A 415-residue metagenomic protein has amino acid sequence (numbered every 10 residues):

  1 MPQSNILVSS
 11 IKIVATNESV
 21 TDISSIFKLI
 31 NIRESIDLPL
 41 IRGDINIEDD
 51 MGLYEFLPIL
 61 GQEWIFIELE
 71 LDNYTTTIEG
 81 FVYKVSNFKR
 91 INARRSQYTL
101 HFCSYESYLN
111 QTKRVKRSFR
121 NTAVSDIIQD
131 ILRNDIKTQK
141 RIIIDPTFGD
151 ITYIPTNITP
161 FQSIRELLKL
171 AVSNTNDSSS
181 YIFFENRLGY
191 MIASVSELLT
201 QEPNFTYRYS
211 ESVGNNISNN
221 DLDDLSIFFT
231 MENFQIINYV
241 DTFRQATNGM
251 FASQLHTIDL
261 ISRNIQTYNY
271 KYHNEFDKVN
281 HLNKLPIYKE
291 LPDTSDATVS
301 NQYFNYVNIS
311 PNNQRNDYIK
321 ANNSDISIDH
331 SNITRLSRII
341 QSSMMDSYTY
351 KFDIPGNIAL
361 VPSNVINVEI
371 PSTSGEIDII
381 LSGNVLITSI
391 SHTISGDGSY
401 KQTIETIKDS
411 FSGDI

Functional and structural regions predicted by a protein language model:
M1-L7, Y74-K84, F88, Q97 (+8 more regions): Interface-prone segments of viral and bacterial extracellular assemblies
M1-T112: Assembly/oligomerization scaffold segments
L7-S9, I41, I78, S96-Y98 (+6 more regions): Envelope-exposed proteins and targeting segments
I30-P58, S212-I415: An acidic/polar, Gly/Ser/Thr-rich interaction patch typically located in mid-to-C-terminal regions of proteins
D44-N46, F102, T112-R141, P155-F184 (+1 more regions): Amphipathic, non-transmembrane alpha-helical segments in extracytoplasmic/periplasmic proteins
Q62-L69, N73-A93, S107-R120, I142-F148 (+3 more regions): Ser/Thr/Pro/Gly-biased, low-complexity, turn-/loop-rich segments that often occur immediately after N-terminal
Q97-L100, S104-E106, I143-F251: Short beta-strand-centered interaction patches in the first periplasmic/extracellular domains of large envelope
I131, L167, N204, D325-I328 (+1 more regions): Right-handed beta-helix
